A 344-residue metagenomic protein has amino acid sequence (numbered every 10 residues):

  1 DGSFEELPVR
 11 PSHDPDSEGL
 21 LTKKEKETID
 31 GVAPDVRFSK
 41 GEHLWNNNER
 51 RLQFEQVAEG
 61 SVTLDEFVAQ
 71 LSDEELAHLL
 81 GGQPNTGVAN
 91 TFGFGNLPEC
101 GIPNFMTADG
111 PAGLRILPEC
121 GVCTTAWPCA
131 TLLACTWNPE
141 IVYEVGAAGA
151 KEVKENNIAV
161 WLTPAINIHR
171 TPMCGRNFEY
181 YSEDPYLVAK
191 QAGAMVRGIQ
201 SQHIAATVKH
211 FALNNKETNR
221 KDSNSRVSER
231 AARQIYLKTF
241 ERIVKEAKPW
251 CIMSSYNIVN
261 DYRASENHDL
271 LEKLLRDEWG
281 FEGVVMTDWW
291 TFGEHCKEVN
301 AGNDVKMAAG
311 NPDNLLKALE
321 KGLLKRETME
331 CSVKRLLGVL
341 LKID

Functional and structural regions predicted by a protein language model:
D1-D344: Glycoside hydrolase catalytic-domain context in secreted enzymes
